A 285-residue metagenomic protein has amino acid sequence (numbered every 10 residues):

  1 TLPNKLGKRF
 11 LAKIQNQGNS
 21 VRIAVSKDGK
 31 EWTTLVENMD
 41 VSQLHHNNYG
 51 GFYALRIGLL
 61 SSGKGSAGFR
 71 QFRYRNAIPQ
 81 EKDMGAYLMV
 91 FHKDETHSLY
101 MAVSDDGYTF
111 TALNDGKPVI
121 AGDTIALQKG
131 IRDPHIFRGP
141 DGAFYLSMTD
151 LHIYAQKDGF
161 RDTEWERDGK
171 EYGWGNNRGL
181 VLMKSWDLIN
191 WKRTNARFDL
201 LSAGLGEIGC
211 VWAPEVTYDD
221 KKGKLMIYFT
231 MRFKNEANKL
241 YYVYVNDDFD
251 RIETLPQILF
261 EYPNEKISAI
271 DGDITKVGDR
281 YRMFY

Functional and structural regions predicted by a protein language model:
T1, N16-N47, A67-V211, T217-Y285: Beta-rich carbohydrate-recognition and catalytic domains
T1-L11: Short, aromatic/His-centered strand-loop micro-motif at the edge of beta-sheets
K5-G7, N16, G50: Surface-exposed coil/turn segments at beta-strand junctions on protein surfaces, enriched
K8-F10, N19, Y53, G223: Residues at beta-strand starts and edge strands
N48, F52-A54: C-terminal beta-signal and terminal closure region of outer-membrane beta-barrel proteins
A54-A67: Extracellular glycan-interaction patches encoded by glycine-rich segments
